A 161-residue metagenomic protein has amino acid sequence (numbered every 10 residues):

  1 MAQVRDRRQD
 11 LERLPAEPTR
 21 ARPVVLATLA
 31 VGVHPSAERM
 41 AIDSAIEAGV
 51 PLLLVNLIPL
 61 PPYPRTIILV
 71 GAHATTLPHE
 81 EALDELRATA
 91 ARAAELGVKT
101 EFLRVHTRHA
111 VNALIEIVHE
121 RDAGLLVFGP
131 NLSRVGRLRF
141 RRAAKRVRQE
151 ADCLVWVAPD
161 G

Functional and structural regions predicted by a protein language model:
M1-T19, A94-L126: Structural beta-alpha unit
L14-A72, E150, D160: Small/aliphatic-rich secondary-structure junction motif
R39-A41, A113-I117, R142-A143: A short acidic, amphipathic alpha-helical/loop segment
L53-V55, E101-V105, W156-A158: General small-molecule cofactor/ligand-binding pocket signal
N56-L57, L125, G129-N131, P159-D160: Short secondary-structure boundary segments
L69-H73, H119-R121, A144-R146: Short, hinge-like loop/turn segments at secondary-structure boundaries
G71-D84: A short acidic, glycine-rich active-site loop that binds or catalyzes chemistry on phosphate/adenosine moieties
L125-E150: Glycine-rich, Arg-bearing micro-motifs that act as flexible, cationic patches
